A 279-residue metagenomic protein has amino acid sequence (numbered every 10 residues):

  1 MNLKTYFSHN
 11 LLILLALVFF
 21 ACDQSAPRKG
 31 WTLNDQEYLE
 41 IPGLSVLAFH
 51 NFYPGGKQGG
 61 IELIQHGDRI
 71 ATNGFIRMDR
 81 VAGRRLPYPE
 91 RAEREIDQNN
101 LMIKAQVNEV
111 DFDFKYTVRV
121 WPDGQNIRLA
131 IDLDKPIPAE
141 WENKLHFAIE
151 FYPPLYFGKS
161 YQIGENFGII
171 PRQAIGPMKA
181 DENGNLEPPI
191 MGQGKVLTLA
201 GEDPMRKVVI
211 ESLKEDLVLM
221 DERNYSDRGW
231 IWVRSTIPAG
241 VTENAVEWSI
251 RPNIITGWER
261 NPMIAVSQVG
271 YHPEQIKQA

Functional and structural regions predicted by a protein language model:
M1-L11: Bacterial N-terminal signal peptides that target proteins for export
F20-A21: C-terminal motif of bacterial Sec signal peptides marking the signal peptidase cleavage site
Q24-V81, K179-D203: Beta-strand-rich N-terminal accessory domains
G56, M263-A279: Contiguous beta-strand segments within globular domains
I76-P136: Extended, loop-rich substrate-binding clefts of extracytoplasmic carbohydrate-active enzymes
Y88-P89, D113-T117, W230-I237, I264-A265: Short structured motifs
N108, M191-R260: Beta-strand-rich recognition/accessory modules
R128-G168: Acidic (Asp/Glu-rich), glycine- and aromatic
